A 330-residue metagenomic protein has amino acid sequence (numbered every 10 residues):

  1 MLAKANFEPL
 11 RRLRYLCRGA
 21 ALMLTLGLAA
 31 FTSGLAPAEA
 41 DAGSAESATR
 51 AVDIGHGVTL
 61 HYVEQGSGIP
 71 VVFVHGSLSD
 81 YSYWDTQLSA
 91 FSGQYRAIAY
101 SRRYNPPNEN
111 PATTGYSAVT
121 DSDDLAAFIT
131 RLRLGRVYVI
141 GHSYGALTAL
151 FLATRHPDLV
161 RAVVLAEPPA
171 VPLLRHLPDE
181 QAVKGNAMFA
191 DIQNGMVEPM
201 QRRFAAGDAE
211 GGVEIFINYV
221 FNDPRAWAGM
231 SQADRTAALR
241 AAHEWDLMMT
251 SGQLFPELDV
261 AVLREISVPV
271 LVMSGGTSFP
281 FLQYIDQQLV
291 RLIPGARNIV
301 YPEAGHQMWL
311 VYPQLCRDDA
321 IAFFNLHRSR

Functional and structural regions predicted by a protein language model:
L2-V71, G93-Y95, N325-R330: Alpha/beta-hydrolase fold catalytic core
I54-T114, F128, F324: Conserved HGGG/HGGXW glycine-rich cap/lid loop of the alpha/beta-hydrolase fold
I98-Y144, D318: Active-site loop/oxyanion-hole signature of alpha/beta-hydrolase fold enzymes
T148-L152: Hydrolases whose catalytic domains are alpha/beta-hydrolase-1, hotdog thioesterase, or metallo-beta-lactamase-like
T154, V160-R203: Flexible "cap/lid" loop of the alpha/beta hydrolase fold
F204-E244: Conserved alpha/beta-hydrolase catalytic His-Asp/Glu region
S231-R291: Conserved serine/cysteine hydrolase catalytic core
G295-R330: Catalytic active-site module of serine/aspartate enzymes centered on a nucleophile-bearing elbow/loop
